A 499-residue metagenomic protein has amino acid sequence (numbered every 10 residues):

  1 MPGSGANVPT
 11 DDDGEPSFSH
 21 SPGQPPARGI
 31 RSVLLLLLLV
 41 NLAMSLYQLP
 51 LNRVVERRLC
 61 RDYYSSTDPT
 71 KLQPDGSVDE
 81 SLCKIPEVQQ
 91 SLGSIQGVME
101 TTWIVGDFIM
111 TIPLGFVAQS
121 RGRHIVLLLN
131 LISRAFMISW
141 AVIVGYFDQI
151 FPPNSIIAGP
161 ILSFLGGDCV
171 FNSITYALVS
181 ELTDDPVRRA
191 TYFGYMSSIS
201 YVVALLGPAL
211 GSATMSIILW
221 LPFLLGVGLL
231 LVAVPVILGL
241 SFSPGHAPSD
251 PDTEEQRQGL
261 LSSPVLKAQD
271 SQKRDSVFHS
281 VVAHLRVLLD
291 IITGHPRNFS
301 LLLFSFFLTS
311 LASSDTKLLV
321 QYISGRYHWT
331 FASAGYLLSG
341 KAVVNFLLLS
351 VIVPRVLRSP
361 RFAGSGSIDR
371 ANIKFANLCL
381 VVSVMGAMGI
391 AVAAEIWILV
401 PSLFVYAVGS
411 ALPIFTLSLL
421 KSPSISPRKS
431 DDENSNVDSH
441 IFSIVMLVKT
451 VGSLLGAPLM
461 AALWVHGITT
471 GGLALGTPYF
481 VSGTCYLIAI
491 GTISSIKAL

Functional and structural regions predicted by a protein language model:
D11-A27, P248-F304, L308, G325-R326: Juxtamembrane intracellular "pre-TM" segments in multi-pass secondary transporters
P22-V78, L162, I292-L319, G340 (+1 more regions): Pair of pore-lining "gating" transmembrane helices in MFS-fold secondary transporters
L35-L38, N130-I132, F136-I174, L178 (+5 more regions): Hydrophobic core of transmembrane alpha-helices in multi-pass small-molecule transporters, especially MFS/SLC-type
L39, L230-G245, G389-V392, L455 (+2 more regions): Multi-pass alpha-helical transporter architecture, strongest for 12-TM Major Facilitator/SLC carriers used
P50-G93, K317-Y336, R358-R361, V465: Short amphipathic helix-loop junctions that connect adjacent transmembrane helices in Major Facilitator Superfamily/SLC
E80, K84-V88, L92-F116, F136-I138 (+3 more regions): Central cavity-lining transmembrane alpha-helices of secondary-active solute carriers, predominantly the Major
I104, V187-M215, L230, N345-S350 (+1 more regions): Glycine-rich segments within core transmembrane alpha-helices of 12-TM secondary carriers
A213-L230, I368-K374, L459-Y486: A membrane-interface helix-boundary motif in multi-pass transporters
